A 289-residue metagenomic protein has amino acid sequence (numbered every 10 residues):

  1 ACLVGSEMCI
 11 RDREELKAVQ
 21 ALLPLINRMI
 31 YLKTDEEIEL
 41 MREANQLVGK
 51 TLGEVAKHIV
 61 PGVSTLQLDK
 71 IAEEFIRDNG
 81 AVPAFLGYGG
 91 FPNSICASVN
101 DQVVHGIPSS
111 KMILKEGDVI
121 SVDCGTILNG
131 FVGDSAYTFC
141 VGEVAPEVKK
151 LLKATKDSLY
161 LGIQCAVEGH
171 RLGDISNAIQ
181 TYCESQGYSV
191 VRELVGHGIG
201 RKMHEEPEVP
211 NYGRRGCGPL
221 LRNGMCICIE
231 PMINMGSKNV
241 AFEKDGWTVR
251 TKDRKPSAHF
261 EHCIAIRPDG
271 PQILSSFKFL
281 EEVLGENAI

Functional and structural regions predicted by a protein language model:
A1-D12: Single conserved hydrophobic/aromatic residue that forms the stacking wall/gate of nucleotide- or nucleobase-binding
C9, L16-K17, A136, M232: Intrinsically disordered, low-complexity regions of eukaryotic proteins
I10, P24-L25: Intrinsically disordered, low-complexity peptide-like regions
D12-R13, K33: Generic extreme N-terminus detector
E14-K17, N27: Intrinsically disordered, low-complexity polyampholyte segments enriched for Lys and acidic residues
L25-I289: Active-site neighborhoods and metal-handling regions in enzymes and metal-associated proteins
